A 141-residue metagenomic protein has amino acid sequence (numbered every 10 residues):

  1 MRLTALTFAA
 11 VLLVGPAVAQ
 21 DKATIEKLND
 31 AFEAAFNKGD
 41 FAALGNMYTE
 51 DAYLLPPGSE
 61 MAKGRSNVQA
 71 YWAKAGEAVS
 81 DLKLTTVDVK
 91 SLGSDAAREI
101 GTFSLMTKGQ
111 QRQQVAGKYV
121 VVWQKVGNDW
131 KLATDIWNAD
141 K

Functional and structural regions predicted by a protein language model:
L3-A10, V14-E50: Short, low-complexity N-terminal intrinsically disordered segments enriched in polar/charged residues
F32, L44-G45, A52, G64 (+3 more regions): Hydrophobic pocket/interface hotspot
F41, D51, S59-A62, A96 (+2 more regions): Solvent-exposed loop/turn segments at secondary-structure junctions within structured extracellular/periplasmic domains
Y48, G58, D88, G101-F103 (+1 more regions): A mature extracytoplasmic/lumenal domain signature
A52-K63, A73-V79: A short gly/proline-enriched turn/hairpin at secondary-structure junctions
Q69-R112: Surface-exposed, charged secondary-structure patches
A116-K141: Short beta-strand edge/turn micro-motifs at domain boundaries
